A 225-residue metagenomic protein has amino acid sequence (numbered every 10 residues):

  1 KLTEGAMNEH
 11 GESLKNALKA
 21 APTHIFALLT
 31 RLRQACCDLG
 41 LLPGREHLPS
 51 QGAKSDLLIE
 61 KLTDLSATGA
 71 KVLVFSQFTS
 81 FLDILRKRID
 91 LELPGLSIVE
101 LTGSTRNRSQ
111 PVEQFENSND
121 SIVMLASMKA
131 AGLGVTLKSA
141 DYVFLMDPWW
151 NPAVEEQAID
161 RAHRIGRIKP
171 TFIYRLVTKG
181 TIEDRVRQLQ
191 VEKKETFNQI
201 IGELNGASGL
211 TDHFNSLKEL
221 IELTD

Functional and structural regions predicted by a protein language model:
K1-T3, G103, Q110, I122-S208: SF2 helicase/translocase ATPase core recognition
A6-V135, S139, N205-D225: Conserved Helicase C-terminal RecA-like lobe
